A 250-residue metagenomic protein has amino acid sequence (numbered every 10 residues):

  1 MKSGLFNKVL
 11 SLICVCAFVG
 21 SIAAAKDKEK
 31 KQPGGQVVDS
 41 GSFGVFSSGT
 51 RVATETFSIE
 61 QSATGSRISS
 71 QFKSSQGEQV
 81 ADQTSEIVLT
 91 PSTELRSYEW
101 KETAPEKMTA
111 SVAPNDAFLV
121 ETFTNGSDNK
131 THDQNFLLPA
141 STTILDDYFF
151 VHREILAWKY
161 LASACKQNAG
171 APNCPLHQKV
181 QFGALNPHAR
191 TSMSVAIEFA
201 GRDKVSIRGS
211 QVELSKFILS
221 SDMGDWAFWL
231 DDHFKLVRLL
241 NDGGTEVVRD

Functional and structural regions predicted by a protein language model:
M1-L12: Bacterial N-terminal signal peptides that target proteins for export
S11-G20: Bacterial N-terminal signal peptides
A23-D27: Boundary at the C-terminal end of the N-terminal hydrophobic targeting segment
Q36-V38, V52, P105-V212: Solvent-exposed helix/loop surface patches that form functional interfaces
V38-D39, D82-Q83, E198-F199, D222-G224: Short, small/polar residue-rich loop motifs at catalytic or cofactor-binding pockets
F46-N129, F234, L239: N-terminal mature ectodomain segment of secretory-pathway/periplasmic proteins
L219-S220, W226-G243: Short, exposed beta-strand-loop hairpins at the edges of beta-sheets in extracellular/periplasmic proteins
